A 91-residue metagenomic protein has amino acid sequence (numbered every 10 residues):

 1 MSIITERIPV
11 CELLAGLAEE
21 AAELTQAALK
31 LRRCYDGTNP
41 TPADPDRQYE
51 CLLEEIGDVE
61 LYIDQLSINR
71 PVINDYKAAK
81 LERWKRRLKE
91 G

Functional and structural regions predicted by a protein language model:
M1-G91: Flexible "arm" and connector segments at domain edges
